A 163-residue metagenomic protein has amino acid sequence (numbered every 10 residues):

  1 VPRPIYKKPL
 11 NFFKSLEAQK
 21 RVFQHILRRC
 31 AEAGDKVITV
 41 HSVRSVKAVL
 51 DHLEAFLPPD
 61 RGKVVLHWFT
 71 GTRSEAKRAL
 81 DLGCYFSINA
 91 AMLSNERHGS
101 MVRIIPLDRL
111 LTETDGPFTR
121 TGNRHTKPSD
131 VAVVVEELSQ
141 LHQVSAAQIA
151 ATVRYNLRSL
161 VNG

Functional and structural regions predicted by a protein language model:
V1-L82, S100, T121-S129, V144-A147 (+1 more regions): Divalent metal-binding pocket/active-site signature
A33, A132-G163: Mid-to-C-terminal alpha-helical segments outside catalytic/metal-binding sites
T70, A90-S94, D115-F118: Short, acidic/turn-prone active-site loops that include or flank metal/cofactor- and phosphate-binding residues
D81, L107-D108: Active-site acidic short loop of glycosyltransferases
G83-R97: His/Asp/Glu-enriched short active-site or ligand-binding loop at hydrolase and phosphoryl-transfer sites
R97-L107: Short amphipathic alpha-helices and their capping/turn segments at secondary-structure boundaries
D108-K127: Short acidic/histidine-rich active-site segments
